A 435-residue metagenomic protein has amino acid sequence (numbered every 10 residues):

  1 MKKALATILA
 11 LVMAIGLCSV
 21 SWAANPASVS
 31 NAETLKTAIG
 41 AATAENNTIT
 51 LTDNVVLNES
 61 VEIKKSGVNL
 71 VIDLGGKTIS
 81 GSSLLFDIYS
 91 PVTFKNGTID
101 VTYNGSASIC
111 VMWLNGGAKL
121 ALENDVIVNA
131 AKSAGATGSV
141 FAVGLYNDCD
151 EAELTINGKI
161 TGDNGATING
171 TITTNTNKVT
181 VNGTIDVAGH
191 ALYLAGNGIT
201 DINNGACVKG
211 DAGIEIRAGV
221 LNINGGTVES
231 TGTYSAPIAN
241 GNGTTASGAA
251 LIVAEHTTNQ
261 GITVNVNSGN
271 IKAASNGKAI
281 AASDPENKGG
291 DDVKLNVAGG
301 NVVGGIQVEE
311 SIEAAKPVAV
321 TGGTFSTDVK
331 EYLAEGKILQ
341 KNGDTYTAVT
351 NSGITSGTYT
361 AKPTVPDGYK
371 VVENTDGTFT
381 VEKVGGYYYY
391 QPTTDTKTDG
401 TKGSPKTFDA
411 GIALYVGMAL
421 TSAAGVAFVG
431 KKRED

Functional and structural regions predicted by a protein language model:
M1-A24, E434-D435: Sec-dependent, cleavable N-terminal signal peptides
I15-A27, G403-A410: Sec-dependent signal peptide cleavage junction
A24-T52: Acidic Gly/Asp/Thr-rich repetitive segments characteristic of extracellular carbohydrate-active and adhesion proteins
A41-L57, N69-K77, G158: Glycine-rich repeat segments that build the extracellular carbohydrate-interaction surface of secreted and virion
I63-D73, D87-T102, C110-K132, S139-N164 (+7 more regions): Surface-exposed loop/turn motifs in large extracellular/passenger domains
G368, T375-T407: C-terminal low-complexity, Ser/Thr- and acidic/Pro-rich disordered "stalk" regions positioned immediately N-terminal
G411-K432: A cross-kingdom C-terminal cell-surface attachment/processing module
